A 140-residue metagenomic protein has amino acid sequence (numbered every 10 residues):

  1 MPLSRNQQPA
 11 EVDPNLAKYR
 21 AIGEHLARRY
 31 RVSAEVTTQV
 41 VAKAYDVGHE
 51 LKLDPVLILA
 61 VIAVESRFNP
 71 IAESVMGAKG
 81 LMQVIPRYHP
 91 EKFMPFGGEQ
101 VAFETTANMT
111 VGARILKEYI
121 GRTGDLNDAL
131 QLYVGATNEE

Functional and structural regions predicted by a protein language model:
S4-E140: Catalytic glycan-binding domains that act on GlcNAc-containing polysaccharides
